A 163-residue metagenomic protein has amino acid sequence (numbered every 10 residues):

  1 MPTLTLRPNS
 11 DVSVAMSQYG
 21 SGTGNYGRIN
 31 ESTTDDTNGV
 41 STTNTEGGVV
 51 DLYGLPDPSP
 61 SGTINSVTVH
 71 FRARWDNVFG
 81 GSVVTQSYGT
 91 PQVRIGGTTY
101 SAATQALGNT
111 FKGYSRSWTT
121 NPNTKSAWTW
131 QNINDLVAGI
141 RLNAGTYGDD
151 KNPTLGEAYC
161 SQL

Functional and structural regions predicted by a protein language model:
M1-L163: Disulfide-rich extracellular domains of secreted proteins
